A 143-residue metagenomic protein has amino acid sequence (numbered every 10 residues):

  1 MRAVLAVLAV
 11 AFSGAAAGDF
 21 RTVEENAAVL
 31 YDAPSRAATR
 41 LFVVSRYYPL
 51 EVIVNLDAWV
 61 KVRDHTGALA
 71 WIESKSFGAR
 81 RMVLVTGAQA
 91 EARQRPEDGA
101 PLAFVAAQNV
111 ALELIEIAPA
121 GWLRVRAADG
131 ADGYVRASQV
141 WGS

Functional and structural regions predicted by a protein language model:
M1-V7: Sec-dependent signal peptide recognition, specifically the positively charged N-region followed immediately by
V7-A17: Hydrophobic h-region of N-terminal signal peptides that target proteins for export in Gram-negative bacteria
A15-D32, R40-Y48, I53-S143: SH3-family beta-barrel domains
